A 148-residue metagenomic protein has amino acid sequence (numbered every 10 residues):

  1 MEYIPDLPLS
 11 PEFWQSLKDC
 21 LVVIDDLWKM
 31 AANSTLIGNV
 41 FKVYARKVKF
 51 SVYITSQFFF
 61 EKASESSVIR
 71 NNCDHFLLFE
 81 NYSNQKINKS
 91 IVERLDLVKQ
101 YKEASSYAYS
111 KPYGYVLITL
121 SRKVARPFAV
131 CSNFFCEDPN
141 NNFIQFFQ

Functional and structural regions predicted by a protein language model:
E2-E103: Conserved P-loop NTPase motor cores
V68, H75-L77, N81, K86-Q148: P-loop NTPase motor core of the ASCE superfamily
